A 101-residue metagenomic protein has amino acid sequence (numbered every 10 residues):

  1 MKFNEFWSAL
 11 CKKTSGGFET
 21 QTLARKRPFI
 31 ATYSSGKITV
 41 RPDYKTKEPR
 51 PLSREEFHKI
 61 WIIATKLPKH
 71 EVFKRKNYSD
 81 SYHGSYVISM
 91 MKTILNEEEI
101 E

Functional and structural regions predicted by a protein language model:
M1-E101: Intrinsically disordered, charged low-complexity linkers and terminal tails that flank or connect structured domains
